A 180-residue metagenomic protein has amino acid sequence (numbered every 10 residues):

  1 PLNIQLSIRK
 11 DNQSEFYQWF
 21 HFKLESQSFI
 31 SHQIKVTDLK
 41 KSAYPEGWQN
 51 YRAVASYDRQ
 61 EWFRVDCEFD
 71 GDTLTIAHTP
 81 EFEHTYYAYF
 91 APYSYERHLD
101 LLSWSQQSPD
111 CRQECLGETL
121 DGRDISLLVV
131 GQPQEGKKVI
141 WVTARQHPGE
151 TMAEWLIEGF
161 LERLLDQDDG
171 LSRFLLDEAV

Functional and structural regions predicted by a protein language model:
P1-V180: M14 metallocarboxypeptidase catalytic domain recognition
